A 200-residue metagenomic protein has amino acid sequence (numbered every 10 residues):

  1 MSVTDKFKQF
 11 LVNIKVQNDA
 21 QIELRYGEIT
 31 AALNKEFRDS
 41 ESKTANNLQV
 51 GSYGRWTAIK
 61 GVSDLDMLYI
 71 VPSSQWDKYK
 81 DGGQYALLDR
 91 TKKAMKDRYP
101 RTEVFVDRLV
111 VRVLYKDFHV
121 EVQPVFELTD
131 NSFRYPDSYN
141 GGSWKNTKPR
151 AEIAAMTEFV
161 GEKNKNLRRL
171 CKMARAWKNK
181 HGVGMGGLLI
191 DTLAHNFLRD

Functional and structural regions predicted by a protein language model:
M1-V62, S73-G82: N-terminal regions immediately upstream of nucleotidyltransferase
D19, E23, G27-T30, P100 (+1 more regions): Catalytic cores of NTP-dependent nucleotidyl/adenyl transfer enzymes across multiple folds
E28-S40, R90-R98, M173, W177: Generic non-transmembrane alpha-helical segments
S40-T44, D97-V106: Short secondary-structure junctions
G51-G54, Y69-S73, Y115-D117, P124-F126: Short, flexible loop/turn elements at secondary-structure junctions
G61-L65, K116-F118: A short, glycine/Asx- and small/polar-enriched loop/turn that sits immediately N-terminal to a beta-strand
L68-A94: A broadly used, surface-exposed interaction patch
